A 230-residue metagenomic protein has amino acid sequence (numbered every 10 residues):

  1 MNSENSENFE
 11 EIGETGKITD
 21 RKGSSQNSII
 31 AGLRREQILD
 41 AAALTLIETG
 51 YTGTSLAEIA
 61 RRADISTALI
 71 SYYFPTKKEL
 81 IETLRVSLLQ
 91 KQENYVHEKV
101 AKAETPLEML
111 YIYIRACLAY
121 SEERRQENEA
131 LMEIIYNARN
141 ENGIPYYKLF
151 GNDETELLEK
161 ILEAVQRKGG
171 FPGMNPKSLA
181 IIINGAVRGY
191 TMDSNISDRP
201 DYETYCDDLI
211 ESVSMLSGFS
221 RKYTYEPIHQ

Functional and structural regions predicted by a protein language model:
M1-L33, Y225-Q230: N-terminal intrinsically disordered/low-complexity leader segments
R34-A43, I59, L84-L88, Q92 (+1 more regions): Generic hydrophobic, amphipathic alpha-helix propensity
Q37, T45-E79, T83: Helix-turn-helix
T83, S87, H97-R125, L179-I183 (+2 more regions): Hydrophobic alpha-helical connector segments
Q90-E98, E123-Q126, E141-R167, K177-I181 (+1 more regions): Amphipathic alpha-helical packing segments from all-alpha helical-bundle domains
E122-N142, M192: Amphipathic alpha-helical segments used for helix-helix packing
P172-D193, T204-S212: Hydrophobic alpha-helical segments that form the core of small-molecule binding pockets and/or dimer interfaces
